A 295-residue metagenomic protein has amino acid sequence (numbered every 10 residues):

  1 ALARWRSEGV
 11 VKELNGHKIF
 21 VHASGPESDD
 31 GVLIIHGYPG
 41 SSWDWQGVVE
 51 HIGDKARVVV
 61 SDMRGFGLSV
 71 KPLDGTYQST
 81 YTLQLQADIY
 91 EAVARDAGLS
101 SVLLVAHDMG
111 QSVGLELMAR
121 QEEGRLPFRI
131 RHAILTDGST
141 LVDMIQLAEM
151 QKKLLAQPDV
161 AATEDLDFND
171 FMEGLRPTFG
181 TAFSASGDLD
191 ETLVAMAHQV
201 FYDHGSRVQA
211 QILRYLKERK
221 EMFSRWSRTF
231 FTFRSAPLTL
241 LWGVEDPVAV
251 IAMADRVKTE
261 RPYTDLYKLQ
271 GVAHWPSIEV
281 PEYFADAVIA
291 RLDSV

Functional and structural regions predicted by a protein language model:
A1-E8, H17-I19, P39, W45 (+5 more regions): Flexible "cap/lid" subdomain of the alpha/beta-hydrolase fold that forms the substrate-access gate
V21-A23: Conserved hydrophobic "DFG−1" position in protein kinase catalytic cores
G25-E27: A short beta-loop-alpha structural element at the N-terminal edge of CoA-dependent acyl/N-acetyltransferase catalytic
D29-H36: Short beta-strand element of the alpha/beta-hydrolase
D44-V60: Short amphipathic alpha-helix adjacent to the substrate-entry channel of hydrolases
V272-A285: Catalytic histidine-centered segment of alpha/beta-hydrolase-like enzymes
A287-V295: C-terminal alpha-helix
